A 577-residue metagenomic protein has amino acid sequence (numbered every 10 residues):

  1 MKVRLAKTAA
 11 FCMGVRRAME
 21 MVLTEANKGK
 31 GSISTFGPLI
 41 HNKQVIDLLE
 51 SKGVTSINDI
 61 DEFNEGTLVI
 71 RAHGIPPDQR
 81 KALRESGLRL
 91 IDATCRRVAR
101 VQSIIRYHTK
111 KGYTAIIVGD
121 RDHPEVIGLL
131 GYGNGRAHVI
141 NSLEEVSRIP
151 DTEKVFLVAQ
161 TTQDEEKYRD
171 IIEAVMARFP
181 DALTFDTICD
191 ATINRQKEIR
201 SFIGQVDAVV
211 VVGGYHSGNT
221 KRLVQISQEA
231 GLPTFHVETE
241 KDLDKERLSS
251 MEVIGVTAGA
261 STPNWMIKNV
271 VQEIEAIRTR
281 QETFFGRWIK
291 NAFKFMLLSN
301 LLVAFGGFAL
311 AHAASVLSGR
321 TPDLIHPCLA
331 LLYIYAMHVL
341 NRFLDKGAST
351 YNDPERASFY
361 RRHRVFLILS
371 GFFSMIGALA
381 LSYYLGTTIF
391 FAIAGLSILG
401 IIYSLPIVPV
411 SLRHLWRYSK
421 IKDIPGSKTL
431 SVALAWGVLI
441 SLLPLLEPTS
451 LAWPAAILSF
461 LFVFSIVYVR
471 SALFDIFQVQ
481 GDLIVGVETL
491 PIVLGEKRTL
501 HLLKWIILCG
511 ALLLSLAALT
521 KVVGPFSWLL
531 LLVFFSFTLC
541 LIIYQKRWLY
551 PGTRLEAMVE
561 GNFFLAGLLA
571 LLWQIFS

Functional and structural regions predicted by a protein language model:
M1-A258, T262-W265, V271, E275-T279: The feature marks the mature, well-folded catalytic cores of soluble enzymes
R287-K294, Y351-R361, R417-K420, G486-G495 (+2 more regions): Short juxtamembrane and helix-loop transition motifs at transmembrane-helix boundaries in membrane proteins
K294-L317, S370-F373, V432-I440: The first (N-terminal) embedded transmembrane alpha-helix
A309-L329, A378-F391, S441-L461, S515-F526 (+1 more regions): Helix-coil boundary and interhelical linker segments in multi-pass alpha-helical membrane proteins
L332-L344, G395-V410, V438, F462-F477 (+1 more regions): Transmembrane alpha-helical segments that form the membrane-embedded catalytic/substrate-channel core of multi-pass
H338-F372, S465-C509: Solvent-exposed interhelical
R356, I421-K422, S527-S577: Extended hydrophobic alpha-helices typical of membrane-associated regions
S358-E447, L541-Y550: Intramembrane alpha-helical segments
